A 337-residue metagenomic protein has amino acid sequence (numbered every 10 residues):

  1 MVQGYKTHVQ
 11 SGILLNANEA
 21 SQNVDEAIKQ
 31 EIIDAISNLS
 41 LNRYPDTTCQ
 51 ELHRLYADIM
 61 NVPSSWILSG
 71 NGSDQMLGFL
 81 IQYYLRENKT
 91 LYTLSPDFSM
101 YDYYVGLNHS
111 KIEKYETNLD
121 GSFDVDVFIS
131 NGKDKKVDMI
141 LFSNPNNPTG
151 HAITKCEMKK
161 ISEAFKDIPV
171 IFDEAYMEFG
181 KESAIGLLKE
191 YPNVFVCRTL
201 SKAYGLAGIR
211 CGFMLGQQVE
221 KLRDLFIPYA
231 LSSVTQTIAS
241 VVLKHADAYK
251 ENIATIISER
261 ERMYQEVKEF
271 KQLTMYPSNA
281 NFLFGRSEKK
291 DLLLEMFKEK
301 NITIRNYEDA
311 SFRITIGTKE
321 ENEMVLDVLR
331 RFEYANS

Functional and structural regions predicted by a protein language model:
M1-R43, D58, K136: N-terminal "arm"/small-domain region of PLP-dependent enzymes with the aminotransferase-like
N23-D25, N193-E269, M275: PLP-dependent aminotransferase class I/II
Q30, D34-G72, R260-R262: Conserved N-terminal alpha-helix of the aminotransferase class I/II PLP-enzyme fold
C49-Q50, S64-N88, R210-G212: Conserved beta-loop-alpha segment that forms the PLP phosphate-binding cup at the N-terminus of a helix
Y83-F142: PLP-dependent aminotransferase-like
L119, I257, V267-K300, I316: Conserved PLP-binding catalytic core of the aspartate aminotransferase-like
L119-E174, E178: Active-site phosphate-binding strand-loop segment of PLP-dependent enzymes
C156, M296-E299, R305, A310-S337: PLP-dependent enzyme catalytic core of the Aspartate aminotransferase-like
